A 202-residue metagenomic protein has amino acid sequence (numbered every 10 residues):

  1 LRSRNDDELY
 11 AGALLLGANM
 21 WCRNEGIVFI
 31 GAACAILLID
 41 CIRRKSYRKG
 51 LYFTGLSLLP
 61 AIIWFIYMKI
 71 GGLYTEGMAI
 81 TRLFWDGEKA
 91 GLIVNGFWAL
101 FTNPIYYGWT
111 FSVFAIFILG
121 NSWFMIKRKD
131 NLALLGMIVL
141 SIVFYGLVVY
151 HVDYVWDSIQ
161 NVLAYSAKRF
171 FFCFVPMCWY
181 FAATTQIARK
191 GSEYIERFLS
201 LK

Functional and structural regions predicted by a protein language model:
L1-L9: Membrane-interface transmembrane helices that cradle and orient dolichyl/undecaprenyl
E8-G12, K49-F53, A133-L134, F172: Residue-level signature of transmembrane alpha-helical entry/exit and packing/kink sites in multi-pass membrane
L9-N24, A32-A35, L59: Membrane-interface alpha helices of multi-pass inner-membrane proteins
A13, F29, F144-V152, W179-A183: Multi-pass membrane glycosyltransferase architecture that uses lipid-linked
C22, V28, Q160-I187: Hydrophobic/aromatic-rich transmembrane helices and adjacent perimembrane loops
G26-A35, I39-I42, Y47-M125, M137-Y145 (+1 more regions): Membrane-lumen/periplasm interface segments of specific transmembrane helices in polyprenyl phosphate-linked
Y150-N161: Interfacial helix-loop-helix junctions of multi-pass membrane proteins
G191-K202: Membrane-interfacial, low-structure loops and terminal tails that flank and connect transmembrane helices in multi-pass
